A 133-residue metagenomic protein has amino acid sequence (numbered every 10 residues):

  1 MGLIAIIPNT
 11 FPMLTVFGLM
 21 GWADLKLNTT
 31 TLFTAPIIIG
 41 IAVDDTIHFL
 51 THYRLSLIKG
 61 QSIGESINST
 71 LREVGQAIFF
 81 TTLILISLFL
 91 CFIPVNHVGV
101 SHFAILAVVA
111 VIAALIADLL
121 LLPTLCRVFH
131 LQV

Functional and structural regions predicted by a protein language model:
M1-V133: Membrane-embedded transmembrane helical bundles of large multi-pass transporters/channels
